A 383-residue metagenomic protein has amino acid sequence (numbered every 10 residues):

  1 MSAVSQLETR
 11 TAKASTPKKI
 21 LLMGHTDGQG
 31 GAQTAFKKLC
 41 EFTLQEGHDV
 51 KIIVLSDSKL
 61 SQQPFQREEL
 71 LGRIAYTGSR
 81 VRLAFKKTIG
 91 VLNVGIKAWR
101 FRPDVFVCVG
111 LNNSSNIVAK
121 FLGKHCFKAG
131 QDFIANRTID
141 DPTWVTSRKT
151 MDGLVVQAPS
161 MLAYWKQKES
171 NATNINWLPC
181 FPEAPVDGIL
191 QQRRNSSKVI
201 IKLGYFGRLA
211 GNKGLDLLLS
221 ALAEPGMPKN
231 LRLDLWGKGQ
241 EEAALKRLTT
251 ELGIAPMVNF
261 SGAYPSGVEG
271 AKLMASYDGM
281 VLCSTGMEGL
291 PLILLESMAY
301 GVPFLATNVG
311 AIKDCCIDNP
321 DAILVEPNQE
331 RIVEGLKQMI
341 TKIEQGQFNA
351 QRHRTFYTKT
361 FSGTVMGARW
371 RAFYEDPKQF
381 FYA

Functional and structural regions predicted by a protein language model:
L7-R10, L22-Q29, F42-R82, G239: N-terminal strand-loop element at the rim of the active site of nucleotide-sugar-dependent glycosyltransferases
Q33-K38, I201, Y205-E224, Q240-K246: A conserved mid-protein helix/loop that constitutes part of the nucleotide-sugar donor-binding site
K87-G90, C108-S114: Short His-centered aromatic/hydrophobic patch
K149-I175, P182-P185: A short, active-site helix/loop in glycosyltransferases that binds the activated sugar's phosphate group
K246-Y264: Nucleotide-activated donor-binding/catalytic signature segment of Leloir-type glycosyltransferases, i.e., the conserved
A275-G289: Acidic donor-binding loop of glycosyltransferase active sites
P303-A306: Short hydrophobic beta-strand element within catalytic cores of glycosyltransferases and related nucleotide-activated
D318-E330, Q338-E344: Conserved acidic donor-binding segment of nucleotide-sugar-dependent glycosyltransferases
